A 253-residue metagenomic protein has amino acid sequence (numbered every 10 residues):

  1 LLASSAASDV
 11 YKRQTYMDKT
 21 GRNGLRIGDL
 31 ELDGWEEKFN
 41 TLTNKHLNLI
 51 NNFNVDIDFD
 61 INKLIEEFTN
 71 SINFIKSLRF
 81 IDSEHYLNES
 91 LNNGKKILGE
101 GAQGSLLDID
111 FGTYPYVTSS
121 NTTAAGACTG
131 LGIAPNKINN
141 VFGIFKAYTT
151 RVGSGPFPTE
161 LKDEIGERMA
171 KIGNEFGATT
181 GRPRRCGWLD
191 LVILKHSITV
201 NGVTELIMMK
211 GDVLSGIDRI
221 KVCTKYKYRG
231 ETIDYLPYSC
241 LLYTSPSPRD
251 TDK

Functional and structural regions predicted by a protein language model:
L1-A7, Y11, Y243-K253: Single conserved hydrophobic/aromatic residue that forms the stacking wall/gate of nucleotide- or nucleobase-binding
T15-L78, D82, S90-G94, A102-S245 (+1 more regions): Catalytic core of tubulin tyrosine ligase-like
Y86: Basic (Lys/Arg-enriched) interaction patch that binds polyanionic ligands
